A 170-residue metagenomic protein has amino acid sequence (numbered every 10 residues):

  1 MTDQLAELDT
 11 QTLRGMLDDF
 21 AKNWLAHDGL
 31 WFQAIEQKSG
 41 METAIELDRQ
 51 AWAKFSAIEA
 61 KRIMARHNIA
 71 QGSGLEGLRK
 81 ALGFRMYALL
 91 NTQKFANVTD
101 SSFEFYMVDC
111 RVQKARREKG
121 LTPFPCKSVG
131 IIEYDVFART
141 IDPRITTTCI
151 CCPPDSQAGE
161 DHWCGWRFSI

Functional and structural regions predicted by a protein language model:
M1-E104, R111-Q113, R117-V129, R139-W163 (+1 more regions): N-terminal accessory segment detector
G130-Y134: Long, well-ordered alpha-helical scaffolding segments within enzyme catalytic domains, especially pronounced
